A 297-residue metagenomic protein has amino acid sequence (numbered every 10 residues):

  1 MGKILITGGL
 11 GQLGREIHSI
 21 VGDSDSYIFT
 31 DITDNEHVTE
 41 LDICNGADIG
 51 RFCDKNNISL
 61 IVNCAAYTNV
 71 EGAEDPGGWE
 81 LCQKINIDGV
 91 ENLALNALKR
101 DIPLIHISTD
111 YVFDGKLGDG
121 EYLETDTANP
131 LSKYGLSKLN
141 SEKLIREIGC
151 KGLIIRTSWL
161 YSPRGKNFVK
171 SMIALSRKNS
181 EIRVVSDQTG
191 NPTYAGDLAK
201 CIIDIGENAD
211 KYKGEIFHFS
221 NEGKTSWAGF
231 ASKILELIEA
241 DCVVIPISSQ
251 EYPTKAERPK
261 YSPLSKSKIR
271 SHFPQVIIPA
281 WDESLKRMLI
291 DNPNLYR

Functional and structural regions predicted by a protein language model:
K3-G22: N-terminal Rossmann NAD(P)H-binding glycine-rich loop of SDR-like oxidoreductase domains
T7, T30, I61-A65, L104-D110 (+1 more regions): SDR active-site strand-loop-helix element
S26-I49: Adenosine-cofactor binding site in Rossmann-like domains, unifying the SAM/SAH pocket of S-adenosylmethionine-dependent
I43-I85: NAD(P)H-binding glycine-rich loop region in Rossmannoid oxidoreductase-like domains and their noncatalytic homologs
E80-N92, K99, V112-I155, L160: Catalytic helix-loop patch of NAD(P)-dependent Rossmann-fold dehydrogenases
K143-G190, G196-D197, I203-D204, I234: NAD(P)-dependent short-chain dehydrogenase/reductase
K178, N208-P253, Y296-R297: Mid/C-terminal beta-alpha module of Rossmann-like enzyme folds, strongest in SDR-family dehydrogenases/epimerases
I202, S226-S232, S248-M288, N292-R297: Conserved C-terminal active-site "lid" loop/helix of NAD(P)H-dependent oxidoreductases that clamps the redox cofactor
